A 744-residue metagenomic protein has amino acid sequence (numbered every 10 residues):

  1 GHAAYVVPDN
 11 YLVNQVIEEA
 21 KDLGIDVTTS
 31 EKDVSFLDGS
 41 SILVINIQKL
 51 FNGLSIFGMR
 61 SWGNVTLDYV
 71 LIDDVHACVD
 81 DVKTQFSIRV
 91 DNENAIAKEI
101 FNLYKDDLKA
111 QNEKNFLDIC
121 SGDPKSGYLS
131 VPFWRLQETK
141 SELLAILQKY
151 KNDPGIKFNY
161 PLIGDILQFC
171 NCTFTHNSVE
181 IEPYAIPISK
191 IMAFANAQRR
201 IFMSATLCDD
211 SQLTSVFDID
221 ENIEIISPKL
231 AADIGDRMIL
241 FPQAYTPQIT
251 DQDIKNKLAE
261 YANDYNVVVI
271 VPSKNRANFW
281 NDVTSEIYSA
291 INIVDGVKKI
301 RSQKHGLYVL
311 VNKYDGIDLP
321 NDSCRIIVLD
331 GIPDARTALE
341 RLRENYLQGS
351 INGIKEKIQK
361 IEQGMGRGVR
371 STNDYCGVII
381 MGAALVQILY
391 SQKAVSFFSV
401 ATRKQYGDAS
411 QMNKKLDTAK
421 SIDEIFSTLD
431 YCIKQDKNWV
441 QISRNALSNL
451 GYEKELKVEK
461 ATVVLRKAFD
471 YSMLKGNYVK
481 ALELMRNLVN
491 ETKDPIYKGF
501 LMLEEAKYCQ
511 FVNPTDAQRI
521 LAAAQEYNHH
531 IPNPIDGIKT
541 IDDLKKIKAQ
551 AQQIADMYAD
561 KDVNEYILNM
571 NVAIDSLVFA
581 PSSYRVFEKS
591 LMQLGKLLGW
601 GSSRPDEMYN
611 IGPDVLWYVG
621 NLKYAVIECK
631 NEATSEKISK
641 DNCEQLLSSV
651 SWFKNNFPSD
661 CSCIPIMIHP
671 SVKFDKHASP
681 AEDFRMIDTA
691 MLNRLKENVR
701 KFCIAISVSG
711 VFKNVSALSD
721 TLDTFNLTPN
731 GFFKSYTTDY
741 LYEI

Functional and structural regions predicted by a protein language model:
G1-E31, K49-N52, C208-Q212, I270-A277: Conserved Walker A/P-loop ATP-binding site and its immediately adjacent core in helicase/helicase-like ATPase domains
N14-W62, V294-I300: Inter-Walker segment of RecA-like/P-loop motor cores
E31-V44, F279, E286-V309, Y314-D315 (+2 more regions): Conserved motor-coupling elements within RecA-like helicase/translocase cores
I42-D74, C78-Q85, E182-I186, G296 (+1 more regions): Conserved RecA-like ASCE ATPase "motif II neighborhood" in helicase/translocase motors
G63-Y69, D74-Y265, K274-W280, A394 (+1 more regions): Conserved coupling segment at the C-terminus of the helicase ATP-binding
K274-A277, Y288-S302, G331, K355 (+1 more regions): Catalytic core segments in nucleotide and nucleic-acid processing enzymes
I300-V386, A633, P670-S671: Conserved RecA-like P-loop NTPase helicase motor core
L521-A524, N528-S582: Interdomain/boundary linker segments immediately adjacent to catalytic/signaling cores
